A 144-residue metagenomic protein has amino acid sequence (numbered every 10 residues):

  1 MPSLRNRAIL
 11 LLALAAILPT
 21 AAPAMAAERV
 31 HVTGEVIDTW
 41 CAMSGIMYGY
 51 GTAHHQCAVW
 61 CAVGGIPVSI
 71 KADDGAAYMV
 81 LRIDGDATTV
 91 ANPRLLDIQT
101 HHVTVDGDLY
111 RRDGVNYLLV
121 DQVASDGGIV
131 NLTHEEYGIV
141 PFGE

Functional and structural regions predicted by a protein language model:
M1-L11: Bacterial N-terminal signal peptides that target proteins for export
I9-T20: Bacterial N-terminal signal peptides
T20-A26: Sec/Tat signal peptide C-region and signal peptidase I cleavage site
A26-E144: OB-fold and OB-like single-stranded nucleic-acid-recognition modules and their adjacent interaction interfaces
